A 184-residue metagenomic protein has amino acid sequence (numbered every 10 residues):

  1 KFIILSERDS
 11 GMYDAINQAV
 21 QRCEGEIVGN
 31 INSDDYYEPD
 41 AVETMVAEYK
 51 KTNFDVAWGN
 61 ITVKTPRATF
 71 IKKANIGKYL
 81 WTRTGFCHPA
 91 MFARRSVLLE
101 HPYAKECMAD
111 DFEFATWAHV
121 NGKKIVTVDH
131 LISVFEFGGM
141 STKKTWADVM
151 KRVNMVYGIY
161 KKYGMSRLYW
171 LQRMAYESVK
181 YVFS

Functional and structural regions predicted by a protein language model:
E7, F54-I61, V128-H130, F135: Short glycine/serine/threonine-enriched helix-capping/active-site loop that flanks the nucleotide-sugar donor pocket
E7-C23: Glycine-rich, basic loop-to-helix element that forms the pyrophosphate-binding segment of sugar-nucleotide handling
I16, Y37-T44, F114: Acidic donor-diphosphate engagement hotspot in glycosyltransferases and nucleotidyltransferases that stabilizes
V28: Short aromatic/hydrophobic "clamp" motif used to bind/position activated sugar donors
N32-Y36: The conserved acidic donor/metal-binding loop of glycosyltransferases
D40-F70: Conserved donor NDP-sugar-binding/catalytic core segment of glycosyltransferases
N75-K151, M155: Conserved nucleotide-sugar donor-binding catalytic segment
V134-S184: Hydrophobic helical membrane-anchoring modules
